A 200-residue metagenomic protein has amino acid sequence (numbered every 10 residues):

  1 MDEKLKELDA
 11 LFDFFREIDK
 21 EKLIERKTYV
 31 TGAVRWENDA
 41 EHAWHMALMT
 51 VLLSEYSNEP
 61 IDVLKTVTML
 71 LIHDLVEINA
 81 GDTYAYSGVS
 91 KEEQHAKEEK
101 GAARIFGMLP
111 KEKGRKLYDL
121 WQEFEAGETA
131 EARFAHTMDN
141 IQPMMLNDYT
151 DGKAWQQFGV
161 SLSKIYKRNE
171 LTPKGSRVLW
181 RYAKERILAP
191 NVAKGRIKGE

Functional and structural regions predicted by a protein language model:
M1-E200: Alpha-helical, largely C-terminal catalytic domains that coordinate divalent metal ions via clustered Asp/Glu/His
